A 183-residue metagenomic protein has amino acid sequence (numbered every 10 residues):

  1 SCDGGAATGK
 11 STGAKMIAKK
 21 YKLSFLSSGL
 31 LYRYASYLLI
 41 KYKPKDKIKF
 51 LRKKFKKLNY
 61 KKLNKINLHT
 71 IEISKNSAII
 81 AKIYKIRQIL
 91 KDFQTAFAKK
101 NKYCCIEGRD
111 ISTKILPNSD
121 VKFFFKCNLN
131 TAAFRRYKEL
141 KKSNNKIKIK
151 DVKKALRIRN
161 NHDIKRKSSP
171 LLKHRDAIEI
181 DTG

Functional and structural regions predicted by a protein language model:
C2: Hydrophobic anchor at the beta1->P-loop junction of P-loop NTPases
A7: Walker A (P-loop) phosphate-binding loop of P-loop NTPases
S11-T12: Walker A/P-loop
A18-S28, K41-P44: Post-Walker A helix-loop "phosphate-sensing" segment adjacent to the P-loop in P-loop NTPases
L30-C104, D110, N130, F134 (+3 more regions): ATP-dependent small-molecule kinase phosphotransfer cores that center on conserved nucleotide phosphate-binding segments
V121, L172-G183: Phosphate-binding beta-loop-alpha motif at adenosine-nucleotide cofactor sites
